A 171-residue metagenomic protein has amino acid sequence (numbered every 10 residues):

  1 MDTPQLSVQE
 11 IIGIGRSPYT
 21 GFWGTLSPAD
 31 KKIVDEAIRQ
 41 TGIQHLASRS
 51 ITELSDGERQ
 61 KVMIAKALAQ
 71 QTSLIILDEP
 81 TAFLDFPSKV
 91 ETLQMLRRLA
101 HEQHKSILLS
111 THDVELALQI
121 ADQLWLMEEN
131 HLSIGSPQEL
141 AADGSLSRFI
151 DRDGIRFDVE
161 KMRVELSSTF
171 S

Functional and structural regions predicted by a protein language model:
G13, P28-L46: Conserved ABC ATPase "signature" region
S50-L54, E58: Conserved ABC ATPase signature
Q71: Conserved catalytic motifs of ABC-family nucleotide-binding domains
I75-D78: Catalytic Walker B motif of ABC-type/P-loop ATPase nucleotide-binding domains
T111-H112: H-loop/switch region of ABC-family ATPase nucleotide-binding domains
A121-S136, R152, F157: H-loop (His-switch) and adjacent beta-strand-loop-beta switch element of ABC-type ATPase nucleotide-binding domains
I150-S171: ABC ATPase nucleotide-binding domains
